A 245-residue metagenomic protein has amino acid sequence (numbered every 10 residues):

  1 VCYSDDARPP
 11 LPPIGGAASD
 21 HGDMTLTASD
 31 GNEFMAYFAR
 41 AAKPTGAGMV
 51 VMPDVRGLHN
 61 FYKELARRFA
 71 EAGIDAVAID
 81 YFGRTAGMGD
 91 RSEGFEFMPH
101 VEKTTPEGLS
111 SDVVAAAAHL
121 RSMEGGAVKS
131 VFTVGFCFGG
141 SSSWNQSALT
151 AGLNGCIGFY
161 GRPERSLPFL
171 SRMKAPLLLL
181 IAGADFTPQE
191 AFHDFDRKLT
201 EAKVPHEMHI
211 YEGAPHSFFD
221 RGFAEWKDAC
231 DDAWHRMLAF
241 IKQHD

Functional and structural regions predicted by a protein language model:
V1-S19, D245: N-terminal targeting or regulatory segments adjacent to alpha/beta-hydrolase or S9 domains
V1-Y3, D54, F136-G140: Short, thiol/selenol-centered motifs that function as redox-active sites or metal-ligating centers
I14-A17, D23-M123, S217-D220: Serine-hydrolase catalytic machinery in alpha/beta-hydrolase-like enzymes
V114-K174: Primarily recognizes the serine-hydrolase "nucleophile elbow" in alpha/beta-hydrolase and SGNH/GDSL folds
M173, L179-I181: Short beta-strand/loop motif that positions the catalytic acidic residue of the alpha/beta-hydrolase fold
A184-Q189: Acidic catalytic loop of the alpha/beta-hydrolase fold
F192-P205: Conserved loop-alpha-helix segment in the C-terminal half of the alpha/beta-hydrolase fold that carries the catalytic
A202-D245: C-terminal catalytic histidine-bearing segment of alpha/beta-hydrolase fold enzymes
